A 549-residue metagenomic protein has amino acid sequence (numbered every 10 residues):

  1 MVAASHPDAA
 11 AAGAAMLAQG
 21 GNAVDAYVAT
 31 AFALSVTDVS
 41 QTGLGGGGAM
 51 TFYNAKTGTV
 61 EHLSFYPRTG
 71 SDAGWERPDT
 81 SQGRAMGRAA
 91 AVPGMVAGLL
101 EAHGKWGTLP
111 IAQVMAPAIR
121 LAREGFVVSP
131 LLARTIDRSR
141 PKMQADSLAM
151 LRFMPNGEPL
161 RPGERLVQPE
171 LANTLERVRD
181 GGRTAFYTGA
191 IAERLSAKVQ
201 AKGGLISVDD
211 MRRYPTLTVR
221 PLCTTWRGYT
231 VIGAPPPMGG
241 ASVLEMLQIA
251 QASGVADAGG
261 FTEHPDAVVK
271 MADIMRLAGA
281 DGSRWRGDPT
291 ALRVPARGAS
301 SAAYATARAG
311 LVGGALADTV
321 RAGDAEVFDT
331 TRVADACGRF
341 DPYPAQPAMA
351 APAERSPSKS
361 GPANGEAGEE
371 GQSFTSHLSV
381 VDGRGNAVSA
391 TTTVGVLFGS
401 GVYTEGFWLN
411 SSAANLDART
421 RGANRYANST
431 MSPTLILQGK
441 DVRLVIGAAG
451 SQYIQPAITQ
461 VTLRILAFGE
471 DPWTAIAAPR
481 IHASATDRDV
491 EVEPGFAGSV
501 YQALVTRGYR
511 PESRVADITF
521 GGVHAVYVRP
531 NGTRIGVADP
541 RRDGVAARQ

Functional and structural regions predicted by a protein language model:
M1-A11, A15, Q19-T188, E193-M238 (+2 more regions): Noncatalytic scaffold domains of N-terminal-nucleophile
V2-A3, E61-F65, T230-P236, S242-L247 (+3 more regions): Short, well-ordered beta-strand elements
V24-A31, A112-R123, E193-S196, F261-G279 (+1 more regions): Short, well-structured alpha-helical segments that form the helix of a local strand-helix-strand
V36-G43, A49-Y53, T57-E61, I206-S207 (+7 more regions): Active-site rim segments in enzyme catalytic domains, especially the processed small/beta chain of N-terminal
S242-A256, I436, L444, Q452-I476: M16/insulysin-pitrilysin zinc metalloprotease superfamily fold
V255-T393, V515: Internal maturation/activation junctions in enzymes
D288, R384, R425, I458 (+1 more regions): Extended C-terminal subregions enriched in glycine
F328, A334, S373, G495-Q549: Cofactor-centric catalytic regions
